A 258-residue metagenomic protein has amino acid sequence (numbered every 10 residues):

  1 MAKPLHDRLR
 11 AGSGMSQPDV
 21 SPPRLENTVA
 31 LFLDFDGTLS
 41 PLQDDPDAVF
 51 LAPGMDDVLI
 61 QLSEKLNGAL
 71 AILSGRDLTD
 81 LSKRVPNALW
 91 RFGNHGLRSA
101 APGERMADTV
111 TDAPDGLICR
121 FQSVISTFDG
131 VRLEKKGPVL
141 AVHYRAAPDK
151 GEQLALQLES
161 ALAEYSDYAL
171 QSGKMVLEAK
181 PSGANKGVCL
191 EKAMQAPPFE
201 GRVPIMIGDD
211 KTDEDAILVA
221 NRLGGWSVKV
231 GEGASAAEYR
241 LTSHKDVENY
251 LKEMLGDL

Functional and structural regions predicted by a protein language model:
M1-F35, L39-D44, G54, Q195-A196 (+1 more regions): Non-catalytic pre-domain segments flanking phosphatase-related domains
P4-L9, E26, S182, G187-L258: Mg2+-dependent phosphoryl-transfer enzymes with acidic/Ser/Thr/Gly-rich catalytic loops
L39-V49, M175-A184: Glycine-rich phosphate-binding "P-loop"
F50-K136: Active-site phosphate-binding/coordination module
N94-R120, Q171-G201: Substrate-recognition "cap/lid" segment bordering the active-site pocket of phosphatases
L117, F121, L154-L162: Short amphipathic alpha-helices in soluble, non-transmembrane regions that often serve as interface/regulatory elements
P138-Y144, V176-K180: A generic structural motif
L158-L177: Histidine/lysine/aspartate-rich catalytic loop segments that bind and position anionic ligands
